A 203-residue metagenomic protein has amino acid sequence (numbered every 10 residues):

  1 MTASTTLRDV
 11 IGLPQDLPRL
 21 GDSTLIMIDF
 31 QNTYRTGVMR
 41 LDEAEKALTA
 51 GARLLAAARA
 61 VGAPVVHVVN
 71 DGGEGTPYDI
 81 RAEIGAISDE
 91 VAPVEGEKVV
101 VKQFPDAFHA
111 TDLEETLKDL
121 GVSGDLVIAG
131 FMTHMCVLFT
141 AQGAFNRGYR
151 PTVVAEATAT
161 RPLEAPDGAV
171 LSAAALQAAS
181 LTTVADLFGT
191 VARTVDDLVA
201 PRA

Functional and structural regions predicted by a protein language model:
M1, A60, D71-G72: Solvent-exposed, charged interface segments at domain starts and junctions
M1-T24, R53-A56, T76-A203: Active-site-adjacent betaalpha module
M27-I28, A63-N70, V154: Short beta-strand segments at enzyme active-site cores
Q31-T36: Short acidic, Gly/Ser-rich segments with clustered Asp/Glu that frequently serve as metal-coordination loops in enzyme
V38, E74-T76: Glycine-rich, proline-tolerant flexible connector loops at the mouths of alpha/beta enzymes
M39-H67: A short alpha/beta connector and helix-capping loop motif
N70-D71, F131: Short, well-ordered beta-to-alpha junction loops that form the rim of enzyme active sites and present histidine/acidic
